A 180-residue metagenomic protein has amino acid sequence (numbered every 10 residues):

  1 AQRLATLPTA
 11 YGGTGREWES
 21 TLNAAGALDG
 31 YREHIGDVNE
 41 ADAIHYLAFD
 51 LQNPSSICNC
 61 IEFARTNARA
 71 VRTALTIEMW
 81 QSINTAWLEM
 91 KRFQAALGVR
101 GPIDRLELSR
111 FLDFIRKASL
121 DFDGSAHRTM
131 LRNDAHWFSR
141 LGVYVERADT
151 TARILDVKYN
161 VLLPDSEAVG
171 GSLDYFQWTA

Functional and structural regions predicted by a protein language model:
A1-A180: Alpha-helical transmembrane segments and their helix-helix packing motifs
